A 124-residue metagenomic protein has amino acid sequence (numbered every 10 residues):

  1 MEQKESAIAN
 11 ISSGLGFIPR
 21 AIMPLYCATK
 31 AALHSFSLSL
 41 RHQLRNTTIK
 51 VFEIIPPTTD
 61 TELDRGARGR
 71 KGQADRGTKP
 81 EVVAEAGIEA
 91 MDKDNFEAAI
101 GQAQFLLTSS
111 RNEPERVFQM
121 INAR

Functional and structural regions predicted by a protein language model:
M1-E5: A short helix-coil junction within the Rossmann-fold of NAD(P)-dependent oxidoreductases
S13: Residue(s) in the substrate-gating loop at a strand-loop-helix junction that position the organic substrate next
G16-I18: Conserved catalytic-site region of short-chain dehydrogenase/reductase
R20-P24: Active-site loop immediately N-terminal to the catalytic Tyr-X3-Lys motif of short-chain dehydrogenase/reductase
T29: Active-site helix of classical SDR
S35, R41-Q102: SDR active-site lid
L107-R124: Short C-terminal tail/terminal secondary-structure segment of NAD(P)H-dependent dehydrogenase/reductase domains
